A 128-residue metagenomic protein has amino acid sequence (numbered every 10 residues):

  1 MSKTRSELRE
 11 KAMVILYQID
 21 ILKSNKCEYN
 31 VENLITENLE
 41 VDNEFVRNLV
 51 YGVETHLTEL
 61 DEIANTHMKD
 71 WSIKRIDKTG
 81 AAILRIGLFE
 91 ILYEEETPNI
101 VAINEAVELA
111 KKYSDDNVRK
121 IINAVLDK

Functional and structural regions predicted by a protein language model:
M1-K112, D116-K128: N-terminal interaction/assembly modules
